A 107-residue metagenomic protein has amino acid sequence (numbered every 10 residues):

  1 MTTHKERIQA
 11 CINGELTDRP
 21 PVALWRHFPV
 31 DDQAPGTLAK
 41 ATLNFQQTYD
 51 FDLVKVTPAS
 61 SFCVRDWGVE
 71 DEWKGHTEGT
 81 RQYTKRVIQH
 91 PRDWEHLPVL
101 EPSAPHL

Functional and structural regions predicted by a protein language model:
M1-L107: Catalytic cores of TIM-barrel enzymes
